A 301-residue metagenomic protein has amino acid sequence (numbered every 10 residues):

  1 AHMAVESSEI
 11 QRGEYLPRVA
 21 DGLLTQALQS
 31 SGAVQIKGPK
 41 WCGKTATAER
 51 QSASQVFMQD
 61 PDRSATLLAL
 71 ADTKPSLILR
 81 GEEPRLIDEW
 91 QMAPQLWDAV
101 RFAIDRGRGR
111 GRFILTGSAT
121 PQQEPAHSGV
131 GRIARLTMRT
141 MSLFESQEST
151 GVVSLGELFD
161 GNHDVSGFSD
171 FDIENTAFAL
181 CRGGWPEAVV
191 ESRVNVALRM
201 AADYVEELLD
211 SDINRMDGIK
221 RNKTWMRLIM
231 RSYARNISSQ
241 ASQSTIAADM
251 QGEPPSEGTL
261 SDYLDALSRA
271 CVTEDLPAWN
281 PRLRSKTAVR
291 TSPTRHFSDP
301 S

Functional and structural regions predicted by a protein language model:
A1-T25: N-terminal pre-Walker A segment at the start of P-loop NTPase domains
I36: Hydrophobic anchor at the beta1->P-loop junction of P-loop NTPases
P39: P-loop (Walker A) phosphate-binding loop of NTP-binding proteins
K44-T45: Conserved lysine of the Walker
Q55-P84: Short glycine-rich substrate-engagement loop in P-loop NTPases that contacts/grips substrate
W97-A119: Conserved catalytic/switch belt of AAA+ P-loop NTPases
S118, Q123-R235, S239: Interdomain motor-coupling "hinge/lid" segment immediately C-terminal to the ATP-binding subdomain of NTP-driven enzymes
V189-S301: Accessory nucleic acid-recognition modules appended to NTPase machines
